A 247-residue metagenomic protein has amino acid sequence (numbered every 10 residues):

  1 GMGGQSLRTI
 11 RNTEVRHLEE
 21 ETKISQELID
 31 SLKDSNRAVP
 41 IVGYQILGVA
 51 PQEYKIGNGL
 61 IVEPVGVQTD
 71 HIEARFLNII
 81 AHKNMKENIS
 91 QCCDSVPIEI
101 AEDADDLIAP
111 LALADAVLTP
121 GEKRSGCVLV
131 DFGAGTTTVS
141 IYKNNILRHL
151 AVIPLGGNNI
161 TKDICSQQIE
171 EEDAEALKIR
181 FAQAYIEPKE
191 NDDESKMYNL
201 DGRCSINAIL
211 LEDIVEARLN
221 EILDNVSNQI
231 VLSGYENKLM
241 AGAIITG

Functional and structural regions predicted by a protein language model:
G1-G3, L129-T136, Y142-K143, P154-N158 (+1 more regions): A short acidic Gly-Thr/Ser loop motif
M2-V128, I146-R148, E170-E171, A182-E212 (+2 more regions): Nucleotide/phosphate-binding catalytic cleft detector across ATP-hydrolyzing and phosphate-transferring enzymes
C93, D131, I164, V226 (+1 more regions): Residue-level signature of catalytic and energy-coupling elements of molecular machines, predominantly ATP/GTP-dependent
T136, V226, K238-G242: Active-site lining segments that contact anionic ligands and/or coordinate catalytic metals
L150-V152: Residue-level detector of high-confidence beta-strand sites
P154-E170: A conserved active-site cap/scaffold subdomain adjacent to cofactor or substrate pockets
K162, I209, D213, A217-D224 (+1 more regions): Feature representing long, continuous alpha-helical segments
A174-L177: Small-residue helix-packing motif on alpha-helices
